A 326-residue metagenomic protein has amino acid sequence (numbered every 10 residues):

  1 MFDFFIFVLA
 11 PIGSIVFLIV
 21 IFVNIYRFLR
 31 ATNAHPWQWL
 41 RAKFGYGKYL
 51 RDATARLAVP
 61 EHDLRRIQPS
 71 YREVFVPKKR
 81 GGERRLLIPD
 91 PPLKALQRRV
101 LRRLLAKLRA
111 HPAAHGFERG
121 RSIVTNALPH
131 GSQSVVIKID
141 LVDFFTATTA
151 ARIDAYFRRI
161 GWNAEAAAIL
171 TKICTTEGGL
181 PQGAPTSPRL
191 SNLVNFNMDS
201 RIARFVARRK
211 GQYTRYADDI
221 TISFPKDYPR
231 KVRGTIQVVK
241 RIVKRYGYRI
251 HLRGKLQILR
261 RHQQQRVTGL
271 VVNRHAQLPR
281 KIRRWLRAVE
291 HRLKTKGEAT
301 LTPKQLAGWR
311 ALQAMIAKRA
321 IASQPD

Functional and structural regions predicted by a protein language model:
M1-D3: N-terminal hydrophobic targeting signals that begin at the initiator methionine
F5-P77, E83-V135, I139-R159, T171-E177 (+3 more regions): Right-hand nucleic-acid polymerase module
K138-V142, G183, S187, R208-K226: Catalytic palm active-site di-aspartate
W162, G211, Y248: Short phosphate-binding/catalytic loops that engage adenosine nucleotides
W162-L170: Acidic/histidine metal-binding catalytic segments
